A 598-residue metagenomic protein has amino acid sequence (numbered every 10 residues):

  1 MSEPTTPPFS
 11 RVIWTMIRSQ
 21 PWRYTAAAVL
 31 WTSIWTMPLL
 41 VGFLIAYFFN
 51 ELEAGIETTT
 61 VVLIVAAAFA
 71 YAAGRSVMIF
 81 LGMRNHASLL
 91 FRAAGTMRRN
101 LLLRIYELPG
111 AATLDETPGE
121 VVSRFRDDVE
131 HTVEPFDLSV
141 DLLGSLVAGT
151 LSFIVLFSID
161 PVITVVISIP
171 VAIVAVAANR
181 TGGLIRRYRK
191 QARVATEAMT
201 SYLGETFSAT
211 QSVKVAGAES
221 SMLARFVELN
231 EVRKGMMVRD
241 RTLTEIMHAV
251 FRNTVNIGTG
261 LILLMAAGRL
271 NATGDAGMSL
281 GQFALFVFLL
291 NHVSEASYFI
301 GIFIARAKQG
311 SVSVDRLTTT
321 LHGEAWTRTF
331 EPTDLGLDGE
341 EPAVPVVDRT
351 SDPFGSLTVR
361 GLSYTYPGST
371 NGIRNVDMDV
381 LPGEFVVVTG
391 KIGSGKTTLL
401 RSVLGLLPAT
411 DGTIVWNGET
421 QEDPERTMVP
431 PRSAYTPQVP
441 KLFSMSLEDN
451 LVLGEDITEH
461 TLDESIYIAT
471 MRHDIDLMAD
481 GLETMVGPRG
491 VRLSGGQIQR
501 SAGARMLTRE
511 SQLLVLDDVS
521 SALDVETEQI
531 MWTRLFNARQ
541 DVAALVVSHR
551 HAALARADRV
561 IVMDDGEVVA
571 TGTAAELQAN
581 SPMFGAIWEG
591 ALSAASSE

Functional and structural regions predicted by a protein language model:
M1-P38, E53, E57-I64, G82-H86 (+7 more regions): Membrane-integrated ABC transporters
S2, T6, V29, M37-N50 (+10 more regions): Juxtamembrane helix-loop junctions of ABC transporter transmembrane domains
T15-P21, G110-A111, D127-P135, R187-A195 (+6 more regions): An intracellular "coupling" helix at the cytosolic face of ABC transporter transmembrane type-1 domains
S19, R23-T36, Y47, V140-Q191 (+2 more regions): Transmembrane helices of ABC transporter permease
I64-I79, V171-A177, T244-T259, G277-I302 (+1 more regions): Hydrophobic alpha-helical segments in the permease module
A218, T242, H292-T333: Cytosolic ends of transmembrane helices, especially the final helix of ABC transmembrane type-1 domains
L404: Helix-to-loop junction immediately C-terminal to a conserved catalytic motif
T533, R550, A555-E598: C-terminal portion of ABC ATPase nucleotide-binding domains
